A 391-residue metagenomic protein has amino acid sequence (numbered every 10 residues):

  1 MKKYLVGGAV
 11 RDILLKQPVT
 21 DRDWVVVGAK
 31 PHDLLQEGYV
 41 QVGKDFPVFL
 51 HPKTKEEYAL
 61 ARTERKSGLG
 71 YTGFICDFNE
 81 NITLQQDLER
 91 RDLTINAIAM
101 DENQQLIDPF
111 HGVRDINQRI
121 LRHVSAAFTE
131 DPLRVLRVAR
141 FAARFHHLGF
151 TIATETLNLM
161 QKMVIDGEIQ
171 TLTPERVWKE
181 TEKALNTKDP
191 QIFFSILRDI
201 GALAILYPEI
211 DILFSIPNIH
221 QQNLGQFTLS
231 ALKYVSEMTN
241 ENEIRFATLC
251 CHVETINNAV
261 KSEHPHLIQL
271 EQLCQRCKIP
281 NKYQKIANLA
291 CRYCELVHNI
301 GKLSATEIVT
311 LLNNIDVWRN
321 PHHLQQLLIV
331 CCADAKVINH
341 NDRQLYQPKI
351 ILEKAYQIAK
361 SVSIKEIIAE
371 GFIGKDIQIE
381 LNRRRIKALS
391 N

Functional and structural regions predicted by a protein language model:
M1-N391: Catalytic cores of the polymerase beta-like nucleotidyltransferase superfamily and closely associated nucleotide
